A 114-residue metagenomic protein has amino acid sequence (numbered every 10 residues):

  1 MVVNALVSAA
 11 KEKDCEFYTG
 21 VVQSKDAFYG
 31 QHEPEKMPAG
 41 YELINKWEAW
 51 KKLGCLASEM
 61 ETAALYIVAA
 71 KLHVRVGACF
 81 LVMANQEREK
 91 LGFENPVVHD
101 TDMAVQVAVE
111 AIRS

Functional and structural regions predicted by a protein language model:
M1-S114: Glycine-rich phosphate- or other oxyanion-binding loops that anchor nucleotides, phosphorylated ligands
